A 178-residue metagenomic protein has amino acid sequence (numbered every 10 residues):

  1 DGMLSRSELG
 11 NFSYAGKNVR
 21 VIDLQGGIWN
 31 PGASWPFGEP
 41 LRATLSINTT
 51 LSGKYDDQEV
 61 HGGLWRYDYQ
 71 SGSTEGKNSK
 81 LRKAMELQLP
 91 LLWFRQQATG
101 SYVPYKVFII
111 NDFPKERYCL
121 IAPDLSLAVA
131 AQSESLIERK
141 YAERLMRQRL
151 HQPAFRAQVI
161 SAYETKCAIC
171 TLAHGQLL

Functional and structural regions predicted by a protein language model:
S5-Q96: Acidic, glycine-rich low-complexity segments with interspersed aromatic residues
L87-L91, K106, R117: Generic beta-strand structural signal
T99-S101, R117-Y118: Eukaryotic short linear interaction motifs
Y102-P114: Short beta-strand-centered aromatic/proline hotspots
K115-D124: Short, solvent-exposed secondary-structure boundary/capping segments
D124-H174: Short, charged surface segments at domain edges that flank catalytic/cofactor-binding sites
L177-L178: Short Cys/His-rich "knuckle" micro-motifs
